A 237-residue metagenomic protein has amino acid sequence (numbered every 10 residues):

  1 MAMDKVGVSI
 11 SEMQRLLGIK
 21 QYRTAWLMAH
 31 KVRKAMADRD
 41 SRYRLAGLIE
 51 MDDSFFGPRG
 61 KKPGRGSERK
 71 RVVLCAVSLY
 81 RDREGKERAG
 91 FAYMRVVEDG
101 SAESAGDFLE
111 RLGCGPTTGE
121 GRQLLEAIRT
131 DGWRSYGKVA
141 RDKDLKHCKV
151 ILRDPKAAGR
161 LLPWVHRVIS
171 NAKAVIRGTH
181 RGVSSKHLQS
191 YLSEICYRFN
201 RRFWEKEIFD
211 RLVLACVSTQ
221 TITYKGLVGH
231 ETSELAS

Functional and structural regions predicted by a protein language model:
M1-S237: Residue-level recognition of single "structural anchor" positions that define or cap local secondary structure
